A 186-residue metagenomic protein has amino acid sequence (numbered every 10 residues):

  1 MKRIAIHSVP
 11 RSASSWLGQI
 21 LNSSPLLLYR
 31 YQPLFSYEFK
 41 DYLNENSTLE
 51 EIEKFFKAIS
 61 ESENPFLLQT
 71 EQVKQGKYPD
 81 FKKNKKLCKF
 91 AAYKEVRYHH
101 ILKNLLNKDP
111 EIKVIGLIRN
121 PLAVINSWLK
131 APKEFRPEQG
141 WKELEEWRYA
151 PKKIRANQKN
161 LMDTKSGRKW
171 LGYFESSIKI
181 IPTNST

Functional and structural regions predicted by a protein language model:
M1-I4: Extreme N-terminal starter segment of soluble prokaryotic enzymes
I6-L21: Glycine-rich phosphate-binding P-loop
S8-R11, V96-R97, P121: Short, flexible loop/turn elements at secondary-structure junctions
S15-G18, S36-K40, H99-L102, L122-S127: Short catalytic/ligand-binding loop motif for oxyanion handling, primarily in non-cytosolic enzymes, centered on
S23-K103, K108, P137-M162: PAPS-dependent sulfation machinery
A91-Y93, L161-T186: Phosphate-binding beta-loop-alpha motif at adenosine-nucleotide cofactor sites
K94-E95, K108-A131: Conserved phosphate-donor/acceptor-positioning beta-strand/loop module used by diverse small-molecule
